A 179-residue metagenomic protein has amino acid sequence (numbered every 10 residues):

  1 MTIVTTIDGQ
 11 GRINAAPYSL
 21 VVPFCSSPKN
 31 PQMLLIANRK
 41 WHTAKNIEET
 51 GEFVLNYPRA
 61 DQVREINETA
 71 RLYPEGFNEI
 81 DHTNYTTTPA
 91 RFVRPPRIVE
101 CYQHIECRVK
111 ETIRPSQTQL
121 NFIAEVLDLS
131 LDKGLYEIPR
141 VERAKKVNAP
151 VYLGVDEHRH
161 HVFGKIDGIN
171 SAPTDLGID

Functional and structural regions predicted by a protein language model:
M1-D179: Basic, polyanion-binding surface patches
